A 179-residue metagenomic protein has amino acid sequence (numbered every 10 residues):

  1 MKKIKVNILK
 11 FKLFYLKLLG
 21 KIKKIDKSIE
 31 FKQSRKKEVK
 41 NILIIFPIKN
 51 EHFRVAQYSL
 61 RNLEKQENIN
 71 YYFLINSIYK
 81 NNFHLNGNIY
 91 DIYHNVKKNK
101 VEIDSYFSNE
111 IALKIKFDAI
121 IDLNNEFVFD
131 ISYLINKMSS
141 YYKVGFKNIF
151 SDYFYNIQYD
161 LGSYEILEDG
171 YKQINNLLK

Functional and structural regions predicted by a protein language model:
M1-G20: Helix-enriched interaction subdomains in cytosolic or periplasmic regions, typified by TIR/SEFIR signaling/NADase cores
E30-F31, K36-K49: Nucleotide-activated donor-dependent transferases that construct or modify glycoconjugates
I44-I45, K49-E67: Histidine-anchored nucleotide/phosphate-binding helix
I45-K49, I75-S77, L123-E126: Structural motif
E51-F53, Y79-H84, D152-Y153: Short, charged/polar "capping" segments at the starts of alpha-helices and the immediately preceding loops
L63-L113: Conserved nucleotide-cofactor-binding alpha/beta core module
N95-Y164: Active-site and donor-binding regions of nucleotide-sugar-utilizing enzymes
G162-K179: C-terminal functional extensions of proteins
